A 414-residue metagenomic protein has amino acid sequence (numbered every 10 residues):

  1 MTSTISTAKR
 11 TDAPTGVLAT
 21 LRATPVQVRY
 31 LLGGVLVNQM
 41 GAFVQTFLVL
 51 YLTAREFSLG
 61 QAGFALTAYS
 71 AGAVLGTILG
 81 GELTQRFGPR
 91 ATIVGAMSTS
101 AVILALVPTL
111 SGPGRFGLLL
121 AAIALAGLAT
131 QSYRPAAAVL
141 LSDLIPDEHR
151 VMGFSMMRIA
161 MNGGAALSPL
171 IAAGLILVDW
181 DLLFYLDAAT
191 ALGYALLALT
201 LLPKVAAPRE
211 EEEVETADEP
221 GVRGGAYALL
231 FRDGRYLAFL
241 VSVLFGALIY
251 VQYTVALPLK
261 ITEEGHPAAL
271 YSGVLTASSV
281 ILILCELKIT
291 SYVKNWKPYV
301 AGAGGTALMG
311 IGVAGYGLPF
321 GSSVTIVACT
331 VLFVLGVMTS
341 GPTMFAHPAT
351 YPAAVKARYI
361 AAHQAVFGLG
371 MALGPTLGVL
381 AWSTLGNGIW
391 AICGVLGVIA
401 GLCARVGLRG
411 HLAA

Functional and structural regions predicted by a protein language model:
I5-P25, K204-L240: Juxtamembrane intracellular "pre-TM" segments in multi-pass secondary transporters
V17-S70, L237-S242, G246-L275: Helix-loop boundary and gating motifs at the non-cytosolic
L36, G117-S132, L244, V324-T339: Hydrophobic core of transmembrane alpha-helices in multi-pass small-molecule transporters, especially MFS/SLC-type
G76-P89, C285-P298, W382: Helix-to-loop junctions at the C-terminal end of transmembrane segments in multipass secondary transporters
S98-P113, L308-G321: C-terminal ends and interior cores of transmembrane alpha-helices in multi-pass membrane transporters/permeases
A122-M161: Cytoplasmic helix-loop-helix junction between adjacent transmembrane helices in 12-TM secondary transporters
Y299-G341: C-terminal transmembrane helical hairpin of 12-TM major facilitator-type secondary transporters
K356-T384: A late C-terminal transmembrane helix in Major Facilitator Superfamily
